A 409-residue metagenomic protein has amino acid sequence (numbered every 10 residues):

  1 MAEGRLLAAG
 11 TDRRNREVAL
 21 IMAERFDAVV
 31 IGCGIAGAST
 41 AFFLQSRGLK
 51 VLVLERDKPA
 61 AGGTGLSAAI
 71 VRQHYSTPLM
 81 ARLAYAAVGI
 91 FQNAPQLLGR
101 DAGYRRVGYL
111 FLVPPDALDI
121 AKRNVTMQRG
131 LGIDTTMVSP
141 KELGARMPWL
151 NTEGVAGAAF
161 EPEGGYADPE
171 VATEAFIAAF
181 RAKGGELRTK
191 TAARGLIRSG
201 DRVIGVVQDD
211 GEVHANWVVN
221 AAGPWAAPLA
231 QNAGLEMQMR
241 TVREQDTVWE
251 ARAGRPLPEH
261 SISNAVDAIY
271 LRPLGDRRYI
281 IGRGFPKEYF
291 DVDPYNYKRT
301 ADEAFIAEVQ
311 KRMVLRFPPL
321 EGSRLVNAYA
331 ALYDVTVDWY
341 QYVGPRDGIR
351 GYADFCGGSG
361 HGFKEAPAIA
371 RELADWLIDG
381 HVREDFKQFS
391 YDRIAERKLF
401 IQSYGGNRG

Functional and structural regions predicted by a protein language model:
A28-L52: N-terminal Rossmann-like FAD-binding beta1-loop-alpha1 element of flavoenzymes
S46-T64: Glycine-rich FAD pyrophosphate-binding loop
A68-R146, A268-Y270, A304: Dinucleotide-binding Rossmann-like beta1-alpha1 core, especially the glycine-rich loop that anchors the ADP
R82, F111-I120, F160-A178, Y297-A304: Short beta-strand to alpha-helix junction loop
E161-N216: Helical element adjacent to the flavin cofactor pocket in flavoenzyme catalytic cores
E212-P258: Central helical "cap/lid" subdomain
E236-Q238, A251-G351: Active-site lid/adjacent beta-loop-alpha segment flanking the redox-cofactor pocket in flavoenzymes
K311-G409: C-terminal catalytic lobe of FAD-dependent flavoproteins
